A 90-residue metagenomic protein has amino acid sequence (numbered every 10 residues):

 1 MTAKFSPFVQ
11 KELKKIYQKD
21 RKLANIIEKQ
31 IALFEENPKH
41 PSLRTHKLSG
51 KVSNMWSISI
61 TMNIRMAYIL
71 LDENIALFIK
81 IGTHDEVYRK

Functional and structural regions predicted by a protein language model:
T2, K11-N25, S59-R65, I69-K90: Enriched for short, Lys/Arg-rich terminal
P7: Aromatic/basic micro-patches that form nucleic-acid/chromatin recognition or nuclease catalytic surfaces
Q18-K39: A short, compositionally biased N-terminal segment around positions ~18-40 that is enriched in charged/polar residues
K29, G50-S53, Y68-L71: Short alpha-helical linear motifs
A32-I58: A short, surface-exposed loop/turn module that caps and links secondary-structure elements
